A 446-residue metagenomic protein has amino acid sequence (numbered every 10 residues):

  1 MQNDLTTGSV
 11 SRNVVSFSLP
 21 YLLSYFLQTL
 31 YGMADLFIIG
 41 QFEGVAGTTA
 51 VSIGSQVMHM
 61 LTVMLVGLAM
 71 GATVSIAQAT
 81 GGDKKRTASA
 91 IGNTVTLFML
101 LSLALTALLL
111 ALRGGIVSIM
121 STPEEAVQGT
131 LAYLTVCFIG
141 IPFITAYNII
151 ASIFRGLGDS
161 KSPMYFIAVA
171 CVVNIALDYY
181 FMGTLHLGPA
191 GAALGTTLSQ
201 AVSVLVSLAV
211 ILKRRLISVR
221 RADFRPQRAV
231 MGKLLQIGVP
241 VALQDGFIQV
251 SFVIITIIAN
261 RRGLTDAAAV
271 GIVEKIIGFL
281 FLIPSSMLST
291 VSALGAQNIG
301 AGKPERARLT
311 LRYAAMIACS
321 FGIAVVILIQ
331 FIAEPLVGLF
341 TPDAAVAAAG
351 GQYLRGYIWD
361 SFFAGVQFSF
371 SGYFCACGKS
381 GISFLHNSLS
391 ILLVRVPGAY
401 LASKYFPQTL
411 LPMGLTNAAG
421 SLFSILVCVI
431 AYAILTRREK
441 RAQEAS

Functional and structural regions predicted by a protein language model:
M1-S18, I76-P142, T184-V239, G295-D360 (+1 more regions): Short alpha-helical transmembrane segments in multi-pass integral membrane proteins
L5-F42, Q56-G71, S75, M99-T106 (+5 more regions): N-terminal transmembrane alpha-helices
S16-G32, V136, A170, S199-S203 (+4 more regions): Transmembrane helical elements of multi-pass membrane transporters/channels
F26, L30-T49, V117-E124, Y180-L187 (+4 more regions): Helix-terminus/linker motif at the lipid-water interface of multi-pass membrane proteins
E43-Q56, L134, A193, L264-F279 (+2 more regions): Small-residue hotspots at the loop-to-helix junctions and early N-terminal turns of transmembrane alpha-helices
T48-A107, I144-P163, A269-I327, F331-A333 (+1 more regions): Small-residue-rich hydrophobic transmembrane alpha-helices
M60-V63, N174-D178, S203-L208, F279-L282 (+3 more regions): Hydrophobic transmembrane alpha-helices of multi-pass small-molecule transporters
A69, C137-R155, P163-C171, A192-L205 (+4 more regions): Short runs within selected transmembrane alpha-helices of multi-pass transporters and secretion channels
